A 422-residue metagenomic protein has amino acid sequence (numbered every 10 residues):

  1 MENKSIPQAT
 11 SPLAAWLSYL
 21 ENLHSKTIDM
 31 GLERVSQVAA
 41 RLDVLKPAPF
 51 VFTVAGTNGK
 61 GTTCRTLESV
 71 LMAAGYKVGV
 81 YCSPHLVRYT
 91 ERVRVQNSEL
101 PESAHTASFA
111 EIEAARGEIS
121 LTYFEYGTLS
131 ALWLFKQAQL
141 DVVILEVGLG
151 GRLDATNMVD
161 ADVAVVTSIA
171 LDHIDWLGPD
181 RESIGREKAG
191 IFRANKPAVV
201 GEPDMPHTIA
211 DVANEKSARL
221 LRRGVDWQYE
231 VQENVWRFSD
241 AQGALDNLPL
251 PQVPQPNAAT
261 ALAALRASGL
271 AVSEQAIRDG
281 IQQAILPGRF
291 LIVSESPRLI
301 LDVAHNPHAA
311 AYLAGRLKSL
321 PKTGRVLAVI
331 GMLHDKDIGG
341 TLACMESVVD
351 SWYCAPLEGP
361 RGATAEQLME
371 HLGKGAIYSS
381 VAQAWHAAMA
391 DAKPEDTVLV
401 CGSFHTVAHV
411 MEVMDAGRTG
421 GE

Functional and structural regions predicted by a protein language model:
M1-T27: Charged, amphipathic alpha-helical linker segments immediately N-terminal to NTP-binding catalytic cores
P12, K26-I28, L32-P49, A73-V159 (+1 more regions): ATP-dependent carboxylate-amine ligase catalytic core
A48-F50, Q137, V142-V147, D154-V165 (+3 more regions): Nucleotide phosphate-binding/pyrophosphate-handling subdomain across enzymes that bind or process nucleotide phosphates
F50-V54, T62-G79: A conserved segment at the C-terminal end of the G1
Y81-P84, V200-E202, N214-V231, L248-Q252 (+6 more regions): Beta-strand->loop->alpha-helix junctions that form or flank phosphate-binding loops in nucleotide-handling enzymes
P84, R88, G127-W176, H207-L245: Extended acidic/charged loop-beta regions that coordinate divalent cations and stabilize anionic phosphate/carboxylate
G185-A194: Membrane-proximal helix-turn-helix segments that form the acceptor-binding/catalytic region of lipid-linked
V199-S217, Q232-V235, R266, R298-L299 (+2 more regions): C-terminal helical cap/extension that packs against the catalytic core of soluble nucleotide-cofactor enzymes
